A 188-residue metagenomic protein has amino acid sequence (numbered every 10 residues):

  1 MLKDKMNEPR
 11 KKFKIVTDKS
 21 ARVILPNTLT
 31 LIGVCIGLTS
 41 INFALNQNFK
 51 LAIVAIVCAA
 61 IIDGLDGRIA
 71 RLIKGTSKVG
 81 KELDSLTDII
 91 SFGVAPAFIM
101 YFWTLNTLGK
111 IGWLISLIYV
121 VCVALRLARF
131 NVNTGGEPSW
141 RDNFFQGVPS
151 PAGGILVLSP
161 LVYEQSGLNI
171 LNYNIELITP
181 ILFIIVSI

Functional and structural regions predicted by a protein language model:
M1-G64: Topogenic membrane-insertion module of multi-pass membrane proteins
M1-K14, D142-I188: C-terminal membrane-associated helical module and adjoining short loops/tails
L2-T17, D66-S77, R129-N143: Cytosolic, membrane-interface loops and tails of multi-pass inner-membrane proteins
L25-L31, L72-F130, P160-L161: Multi-pass membrane catalytic core of lipid/isoprenoid biosynthesis enzymes
C35, I61, L65, I69 (+2 more regions): Active-site His/Glu-centered metal-binding helix of metallohydrolases
T39-V54, I90, V94-S116, S159-I178: Helix-coil boundary and interhelical linker segments in multi-pass alpha-helical membrane proteins
I56-D63, I118-R126, L161, L182-I188: Alpha-helical transmembrane segments of multi-pass membrane proteins
G112-I155: Hydrophobic, well-structured mid-protein blocks that either form specific transmembrane helices
